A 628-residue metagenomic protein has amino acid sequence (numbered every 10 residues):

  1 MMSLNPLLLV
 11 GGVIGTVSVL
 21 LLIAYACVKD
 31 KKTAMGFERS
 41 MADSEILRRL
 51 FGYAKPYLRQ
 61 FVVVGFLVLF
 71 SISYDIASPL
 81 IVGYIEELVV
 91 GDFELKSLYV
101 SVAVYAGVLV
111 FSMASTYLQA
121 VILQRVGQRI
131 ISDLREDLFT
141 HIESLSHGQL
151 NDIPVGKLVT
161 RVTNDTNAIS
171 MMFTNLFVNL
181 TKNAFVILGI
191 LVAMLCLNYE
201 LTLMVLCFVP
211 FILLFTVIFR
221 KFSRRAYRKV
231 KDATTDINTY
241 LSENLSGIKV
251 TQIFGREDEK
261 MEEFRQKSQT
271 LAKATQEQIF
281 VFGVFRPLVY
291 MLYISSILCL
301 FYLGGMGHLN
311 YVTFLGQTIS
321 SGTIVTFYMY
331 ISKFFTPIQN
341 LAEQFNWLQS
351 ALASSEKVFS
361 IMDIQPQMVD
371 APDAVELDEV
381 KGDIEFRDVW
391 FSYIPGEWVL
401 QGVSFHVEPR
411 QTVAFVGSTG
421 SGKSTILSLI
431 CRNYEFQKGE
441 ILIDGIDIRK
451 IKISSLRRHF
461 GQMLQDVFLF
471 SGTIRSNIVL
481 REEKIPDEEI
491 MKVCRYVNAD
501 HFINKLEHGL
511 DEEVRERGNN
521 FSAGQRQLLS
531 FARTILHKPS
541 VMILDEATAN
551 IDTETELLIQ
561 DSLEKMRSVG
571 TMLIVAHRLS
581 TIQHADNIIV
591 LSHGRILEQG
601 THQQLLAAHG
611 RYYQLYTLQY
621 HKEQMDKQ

Functional and structural regions predicted by a protein language model:
M1-S40, F61-S115, I122, L195-E200 (+2 more regions): Transmembrane helix-loop-helix hairpins at lipid-water interfaces of multipass membrane proteins, especially the type-1
M2-S3, F66, Y74-S78, Y84 (+6 more regions): Hydrophobic alpha-helical transmembrane segments of ABC transporter permease domains
A26-D43, F66-L67, Y74-E87, V108-V155 (+11 more regions): Juxtamembrane helix-loop junctions of ABC transporter transmembrane domains
D43-P56, L158: A short amphipathic helical element positioned immediately N-terminal to and/or at the very start of a transmembrane
K55, F93, Q128, E136-T160 (+6 more regions): Short intracellular "coupling" helices and adjacent cytoplasmic loop segments at the cytosolic face of multi-pass
K55-R59, H147-G148, N164-F173, F177 (+6 more regions): An intracellular "coupling" helix at the cytosolic face of ABC transporter transmembrane type-1 domains
D92-E94, V100, A193-P210, E277-E356 (+1 more regions): Helix-loop-helix
D363, D370-A371, L377-Q628: ABC-type nucleotide-binding domain
